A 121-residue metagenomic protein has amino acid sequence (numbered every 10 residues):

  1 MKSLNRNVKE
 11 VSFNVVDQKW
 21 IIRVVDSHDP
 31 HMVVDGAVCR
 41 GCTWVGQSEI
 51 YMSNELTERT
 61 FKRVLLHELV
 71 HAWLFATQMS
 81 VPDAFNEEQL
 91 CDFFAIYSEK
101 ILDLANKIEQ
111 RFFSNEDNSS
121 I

Functional and structural regions predicted by a protein language model:
M1-R59, A76-I121: Metalloprotease/metallohydrolase-associated module, dominated by Zn2+-dependent proteases
R63-F75: Active-site recognition of the HExxH zinc-binding catalytic motif
